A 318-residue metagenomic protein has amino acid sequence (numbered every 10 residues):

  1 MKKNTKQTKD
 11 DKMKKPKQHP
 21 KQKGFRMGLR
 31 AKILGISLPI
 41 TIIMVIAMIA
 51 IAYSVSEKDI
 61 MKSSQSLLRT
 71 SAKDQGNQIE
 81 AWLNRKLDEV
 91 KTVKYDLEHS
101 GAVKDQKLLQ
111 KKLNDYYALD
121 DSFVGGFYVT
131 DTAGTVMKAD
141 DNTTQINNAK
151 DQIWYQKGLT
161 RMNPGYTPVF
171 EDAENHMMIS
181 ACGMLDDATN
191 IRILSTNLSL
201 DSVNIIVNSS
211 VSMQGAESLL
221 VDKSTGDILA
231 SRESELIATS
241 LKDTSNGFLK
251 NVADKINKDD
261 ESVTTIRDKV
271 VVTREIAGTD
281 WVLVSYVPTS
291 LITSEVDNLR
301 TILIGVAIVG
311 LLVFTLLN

Functional and structural regions predicted by a protein language model:
M1-M27: N-terminal sensory and localization modules of signal-transduction and trafficking proteins
P16-H19, S66-G165, S210: Extracytoplasmic/periplasmic sensory segments of membrane signal-transduction proteins
K23-K58, K62, I304-F314: Extreme N-terminal signal-anchor transmembrane helix of membrane signaling/transducer proteins, especially in bacteria
L34-G35, A52-W82, G101, D105 (+5 more regions): Juxtamembrane interface helices immediately C-terminal to a transmembrane segment
Q106-D121, I193-L236: Solvent-exposed, extracytoplasmic
K107-K111, D140-E171, S234-V263: Extracytoplasmic/periplasmic sensor domains and loops in membrane signaling proteins
E174-S209, L229-E233, V272, V282-L291 (+1 more regions): Conserved beta-strands of PAS-like sensory domains
S224, S234-L236, S240-I302: Extracellular/periplasmic juxtamembrane segments that couple receptor/chemosensory ectodomains to their
